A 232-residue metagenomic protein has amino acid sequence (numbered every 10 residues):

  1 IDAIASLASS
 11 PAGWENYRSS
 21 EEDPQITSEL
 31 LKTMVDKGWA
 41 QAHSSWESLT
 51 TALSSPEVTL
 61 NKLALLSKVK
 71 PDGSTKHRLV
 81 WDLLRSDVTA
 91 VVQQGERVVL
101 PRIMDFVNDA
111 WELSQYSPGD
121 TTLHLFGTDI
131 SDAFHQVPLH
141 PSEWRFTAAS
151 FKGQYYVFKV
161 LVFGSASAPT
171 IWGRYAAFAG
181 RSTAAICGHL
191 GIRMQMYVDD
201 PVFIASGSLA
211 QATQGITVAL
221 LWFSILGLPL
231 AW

Functional and structural regions predicted by a protein language model:
I1-A3, L226-W232: Short, intrinsically disordered, charge-balanced linker/junction segments flanking boundaries in proteins
I1-S19: Non-catalytic, polymerase-adjacent accessory regions of viral genome-replication enzymes
I4-L7, M34, R193-M194: Helix-boundary capping/turn motifs
P11-Y17, Y155-A166, V198-S206: Glycine- and acidic
E22, I26-R174, L220-L226: Catalytic-core region of right-hand nucleic acid polymerases
Q41-A42, A90-V91, I186-G191, A212 (+1 more regions): Short, flexible/disordered secondary-structure transition segments
P71, I204-G207, L228-P229: A short, hydrophobic secondary-structure junction motif
P169-F223: Active-site palm subdomain of RNA-directed nucleic acid polymerases
